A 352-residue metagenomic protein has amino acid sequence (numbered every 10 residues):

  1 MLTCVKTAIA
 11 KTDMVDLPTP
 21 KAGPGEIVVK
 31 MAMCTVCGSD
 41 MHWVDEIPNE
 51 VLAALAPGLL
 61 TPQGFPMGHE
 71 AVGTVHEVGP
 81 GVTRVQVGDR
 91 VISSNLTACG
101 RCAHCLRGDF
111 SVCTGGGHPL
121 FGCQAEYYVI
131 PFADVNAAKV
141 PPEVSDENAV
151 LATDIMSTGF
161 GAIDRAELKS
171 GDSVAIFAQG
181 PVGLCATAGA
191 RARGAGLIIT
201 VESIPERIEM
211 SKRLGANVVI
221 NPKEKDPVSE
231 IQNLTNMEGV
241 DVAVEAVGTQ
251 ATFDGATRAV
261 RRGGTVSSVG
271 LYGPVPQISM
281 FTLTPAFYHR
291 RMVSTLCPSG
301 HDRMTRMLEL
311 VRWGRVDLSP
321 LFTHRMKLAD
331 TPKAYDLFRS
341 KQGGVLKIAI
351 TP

Functional and structural regions predicted by a protein language model:
P20-T35, N49-R101, P141-E143: Glycine-rich beta-strand-centered segment in the early N-terminal region that forms part of a ligand/cofactor-binding
P57-H69, T97-F177: NAD(P)H dinucleotide-binding glycine-rich loop of Rossmann-like/cofactor-binding domains, especially the beta1-alpha1
V72, A125, A137, M156-G159 (+5 more regions): A general structural signal for well-ordered alpha-helical segments in protein cores
R90, P142-K225, S229: Mid-domain Rossmann-like dinucleotide-binding core that forms the NAD(H)/NADP(H) cofactor-binding site
S94, V244-A246, P352: Short, well-ordered coil/turn residues at beta-beta hairpins and beta-strand->alpha-helix junctions within
A166-S170, I176, R193, E209-R291 (+1 more regions): Glycine-rich cofactor phosphate-binding loops and adjacent beta1-alpha1 units of small-molecule cofactor enzyme domains
I204, Y272, P298: Residues in the short beta-alpha loop(s) of Rossmann-like NAD(P)-binding domains
D254-R258, R262, G300-P352: C-terminal hydrophobic helical "lid"/dimerization subdomain of Rossmann-like NAD(P)H-dependent oxidoreductases
